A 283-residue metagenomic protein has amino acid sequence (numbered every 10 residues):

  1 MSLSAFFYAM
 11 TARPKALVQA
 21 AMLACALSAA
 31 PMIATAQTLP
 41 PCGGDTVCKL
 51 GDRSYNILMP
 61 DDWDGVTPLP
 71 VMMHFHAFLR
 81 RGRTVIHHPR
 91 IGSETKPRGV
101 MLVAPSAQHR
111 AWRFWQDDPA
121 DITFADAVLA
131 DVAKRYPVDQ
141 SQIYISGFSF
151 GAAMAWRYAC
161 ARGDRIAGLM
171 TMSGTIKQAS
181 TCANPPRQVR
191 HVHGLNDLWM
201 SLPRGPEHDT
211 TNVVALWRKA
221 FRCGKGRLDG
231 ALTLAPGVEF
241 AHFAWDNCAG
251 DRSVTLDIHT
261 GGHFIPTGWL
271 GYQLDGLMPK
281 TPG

Functional and structural regions predicted by a protein language model:
L3-M22: Bacterial N-terminal signal peptides that target proteins for export
F6-M10, I33-V71, D117-A120, S146-M170 (+6 more regions): A domain-start/cap signature at the N-terminus of enzymes
A20-A30: Bacterial N-terminal signal peptides
W63-F114, Q178-A179, W199-S201: Short substrate-entry loop that stabilizes the transition state in hydrolases
Q116-Y136: Alpha/beta-hydrolase active-site loop
P137-S149: Alpha/beta-hydrolase fold nucleophile elbow
H191-H193: Short beta-strand/loop motif that positions the catalytic acidic residue of the alpha/beta-hydrolase fold
D197-M200, H263-F264: Acidic catalytic loop of the alpha/beta-hydrolase fold
